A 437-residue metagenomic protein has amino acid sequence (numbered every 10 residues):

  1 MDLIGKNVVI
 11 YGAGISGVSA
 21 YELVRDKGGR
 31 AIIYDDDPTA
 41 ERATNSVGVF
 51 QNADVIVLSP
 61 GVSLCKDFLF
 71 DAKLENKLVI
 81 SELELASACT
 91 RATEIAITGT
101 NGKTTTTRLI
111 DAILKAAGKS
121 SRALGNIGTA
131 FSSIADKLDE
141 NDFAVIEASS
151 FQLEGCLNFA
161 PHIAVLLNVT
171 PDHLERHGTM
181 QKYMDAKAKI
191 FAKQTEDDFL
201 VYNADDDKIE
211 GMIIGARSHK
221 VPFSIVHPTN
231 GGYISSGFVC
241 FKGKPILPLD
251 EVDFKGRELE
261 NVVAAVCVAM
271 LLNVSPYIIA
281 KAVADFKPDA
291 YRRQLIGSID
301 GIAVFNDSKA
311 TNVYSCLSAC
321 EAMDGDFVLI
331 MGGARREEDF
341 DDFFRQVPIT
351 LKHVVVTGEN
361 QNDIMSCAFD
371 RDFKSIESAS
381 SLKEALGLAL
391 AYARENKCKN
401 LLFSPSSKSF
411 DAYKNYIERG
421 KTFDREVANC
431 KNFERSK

Functional and structural regions predicted by a protein language model:
M1-S81, L85, C430: N-terminal leader/targeting and accessory segments in enzymes
I4-N7, S19-L23, P248-L351: Nucleotide phosphate-binding/pyrophosphate-handling subdomain across enzymes that bind or process nucleotide phosphates
V24, I56, I97, N126 (+11 more regions): Residue-level signal for inorganic ion chemistry
I32-D35, L200-A204, I330-M331, T350-E359: Short internal beta-strands
D35-P38, I80-E84, S218-I234, A280-A284 (+2 more regions): Beta-strand->loop->alpha-helix junctions that form or flank phosphate-binding loops in nucleotide-handling enzymes
E82-G125: Walker A (P-loop) phosphate-binding motif
L138-P222, Y233-S235, I246-F254, S409-I417: Flexible active-site lid/hinge loop adjacent to a nucleotide/diphosphate and Mg2+-phosphate binding pocket
D341-K399: C-terminal helical cap/extension that packs against the catalytic core of soluble nucleotide-cofactor enzymes
